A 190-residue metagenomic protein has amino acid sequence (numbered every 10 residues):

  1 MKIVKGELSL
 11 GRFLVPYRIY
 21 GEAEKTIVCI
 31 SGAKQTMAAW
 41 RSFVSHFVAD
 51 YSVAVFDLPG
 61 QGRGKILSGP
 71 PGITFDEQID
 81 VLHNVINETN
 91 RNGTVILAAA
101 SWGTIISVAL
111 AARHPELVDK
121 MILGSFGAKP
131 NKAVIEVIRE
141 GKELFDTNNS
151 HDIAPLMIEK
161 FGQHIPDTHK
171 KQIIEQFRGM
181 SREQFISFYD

Functional and structural regions predicted by a protein language model:
S9, F13-I66: Conserved HGGG/HGGXW glycine-rich cap/lid loop of the alpha/beta-hydrolase fold
E22-E24, A49, R91-G93, P115-E116: Active-site acidic short loop of glycosyltransferases
T26, S52, T94-I96, D119-K120: Structural signature of beta-strand start/N-cap positions in the alpha/beta core of ABC transporter nucleotide-binding
V55-A98: Active-site loop/oxyanion-hole signature of alpha/beta-hydrolase fold enzymes
A99, G103, S107: Gly/Ala-rich beta-loop-alpha elbow adjacent to hydrolase catalytic centers
V108, A112, V118-N148: Flexible "cap/lid" loop of the alpha/beta hydrolase fold
K132-V134, S150-D190: Conserved alpha/beta-hydrolase catalytic His-Asp/Glu region
